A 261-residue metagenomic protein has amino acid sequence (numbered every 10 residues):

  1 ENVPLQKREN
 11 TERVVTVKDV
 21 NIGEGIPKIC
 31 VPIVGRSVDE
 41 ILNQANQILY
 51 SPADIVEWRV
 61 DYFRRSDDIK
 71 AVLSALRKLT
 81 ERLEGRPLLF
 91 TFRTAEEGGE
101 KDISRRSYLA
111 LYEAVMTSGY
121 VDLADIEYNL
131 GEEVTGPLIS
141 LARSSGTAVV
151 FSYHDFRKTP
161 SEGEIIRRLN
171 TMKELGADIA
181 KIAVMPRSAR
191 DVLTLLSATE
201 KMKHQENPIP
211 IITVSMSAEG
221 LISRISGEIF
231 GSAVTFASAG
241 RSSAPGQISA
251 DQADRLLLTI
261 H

Functional and structural regions predicted by a protein language model:
N2-C30: N-terminal capping/lid subdomain adjacent to the active-site entrance of alpha/beta enzymes
N10-T16, D39, V72, T194-L195 (+1 more regions): Short amphipathic alpha-helical surface micro-motifs
T11, I29-S51, I55-S144, H154-K158: Active-site beta->alpha loop and helix N-cap motifs at the rims of alpha/beta catalytic domains
V17, N43, A110, T199-E200: A generic local structural motif
V17-V20, K78-T80, S107, E162-K173: Short N-terminal signal/transit or membrane-insertion segments and the immediately adjacent low-complexity/disordered
G23, T80-R82, Q205: A generic structural signal for short, solvent-exposed coil/turn residues that cap or connect secondary-structure
L123, Y128-H261: Catalytic alpha/beta core domains of metabolic enzymes, predominantly
